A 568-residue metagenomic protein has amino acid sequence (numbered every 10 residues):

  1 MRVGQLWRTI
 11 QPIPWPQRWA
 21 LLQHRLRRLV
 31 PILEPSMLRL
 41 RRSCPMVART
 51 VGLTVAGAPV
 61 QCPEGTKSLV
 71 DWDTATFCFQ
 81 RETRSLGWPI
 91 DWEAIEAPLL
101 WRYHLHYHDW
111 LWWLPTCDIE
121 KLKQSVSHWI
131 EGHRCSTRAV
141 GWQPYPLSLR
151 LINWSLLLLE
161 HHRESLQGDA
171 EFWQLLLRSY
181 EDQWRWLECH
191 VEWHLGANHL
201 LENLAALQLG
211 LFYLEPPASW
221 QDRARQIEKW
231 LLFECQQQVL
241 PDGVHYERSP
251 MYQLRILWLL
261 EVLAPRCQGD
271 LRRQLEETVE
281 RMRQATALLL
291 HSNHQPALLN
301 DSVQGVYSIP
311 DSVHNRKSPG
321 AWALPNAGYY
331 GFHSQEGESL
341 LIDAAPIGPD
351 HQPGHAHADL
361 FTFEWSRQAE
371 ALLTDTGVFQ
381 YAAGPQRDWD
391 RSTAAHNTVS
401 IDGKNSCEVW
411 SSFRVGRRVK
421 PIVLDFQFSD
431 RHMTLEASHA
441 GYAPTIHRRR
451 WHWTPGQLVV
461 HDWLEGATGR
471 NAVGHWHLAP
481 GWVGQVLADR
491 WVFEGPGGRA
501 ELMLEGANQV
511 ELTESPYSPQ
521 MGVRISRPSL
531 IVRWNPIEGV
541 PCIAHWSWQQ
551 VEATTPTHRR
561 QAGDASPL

Functional and structural regions predicted by a protein language model:
M1-R84: Extreme N-terminal leader/anchor segments
R2-V3, S148, A197, Y381-L568: CBM-like, beta-strand-rich accessory domains located in the C-terminal region of large, secreted polysaccharide-active
R81-G87, L122-K123: Helix-turn-helix repeat elements of alpha-solenoid scaffolds
E82, G337-E338, E370, K404 (+1 more regions): Well-ordered beta-strand scaffold positions
P98-V279: Aromatic-lined, polymer-binding surfaces characteristic of secreted/periplasmic polysaccharide-degrading enzymes
H104, E280, N326, H357-D359 (+3 more regions): A short, structural micro-pattern
H106, N203, G328, F361 (+1 more regions): Residues that flank catalytic or metal-binding motifs in active/ligand-binding sites
L240, V244-T374, V378, Q427-F428 (+1 more regions): Carbohydrate-active enzyme catalytic cores, enriched for enzymes that act on polyanionic acidic polysaccharides
